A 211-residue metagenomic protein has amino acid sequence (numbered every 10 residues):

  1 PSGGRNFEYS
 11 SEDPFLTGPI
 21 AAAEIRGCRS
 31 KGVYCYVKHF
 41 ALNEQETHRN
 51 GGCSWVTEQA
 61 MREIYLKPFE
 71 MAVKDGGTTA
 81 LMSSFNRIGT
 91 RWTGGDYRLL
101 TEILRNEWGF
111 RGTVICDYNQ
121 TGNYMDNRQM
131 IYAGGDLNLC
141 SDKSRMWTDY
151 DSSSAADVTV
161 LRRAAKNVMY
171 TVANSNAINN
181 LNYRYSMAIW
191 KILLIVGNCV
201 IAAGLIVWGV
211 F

Functional and structural regions predicted by a protein language model:
P1-F211: Glycoside hydrolase catalytic-domain context in secreted enzymes
